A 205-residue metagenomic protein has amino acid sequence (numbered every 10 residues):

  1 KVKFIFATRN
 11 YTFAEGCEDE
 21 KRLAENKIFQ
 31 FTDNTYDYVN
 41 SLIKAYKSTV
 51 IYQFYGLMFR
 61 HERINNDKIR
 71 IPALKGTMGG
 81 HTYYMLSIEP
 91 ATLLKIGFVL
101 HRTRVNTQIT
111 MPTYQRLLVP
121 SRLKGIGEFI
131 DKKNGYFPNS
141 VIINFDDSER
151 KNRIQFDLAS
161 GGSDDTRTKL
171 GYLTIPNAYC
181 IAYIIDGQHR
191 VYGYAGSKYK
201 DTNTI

Functional and structural regions predicted by a protein language model:
K1-V2, V119, K200-I205: Short, intrinsically disordered, charge-balanced linker/junction segments flanking boundaries in proteins
V2-P138, F145-Q155, A159, G171-L173: N-terminal extension/subdomain marker
F137-N139, D147-E149, Q155-I205: Basic- and aromatic-enriched surface patches that contact anionic nucleotides/nucleic acids
